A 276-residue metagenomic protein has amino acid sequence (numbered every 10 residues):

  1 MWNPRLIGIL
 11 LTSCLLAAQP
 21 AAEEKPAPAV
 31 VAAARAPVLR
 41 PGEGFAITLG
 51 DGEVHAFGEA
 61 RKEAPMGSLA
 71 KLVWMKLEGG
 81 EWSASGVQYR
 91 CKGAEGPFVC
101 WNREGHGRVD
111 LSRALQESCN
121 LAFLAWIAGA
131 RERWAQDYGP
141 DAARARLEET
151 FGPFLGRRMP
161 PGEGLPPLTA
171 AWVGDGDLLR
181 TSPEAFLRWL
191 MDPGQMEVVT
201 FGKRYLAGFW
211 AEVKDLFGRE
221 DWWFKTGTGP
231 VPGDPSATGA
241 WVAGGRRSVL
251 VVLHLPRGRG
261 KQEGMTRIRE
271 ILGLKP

Functional and structural regions predicted by a protein language model:
M1-I7: Bacterial N-terminal signal peptides that target proteins for export
I7-L15: Bacterial N-terminal signal peptides
C14-K25: Bacterial Sec-dependent signal peptides at the C-terminal "C-region" and cleavage site
A29-E59, W241-G244, V252-L253: A short, well-structured edge-of-sheet supersecondary motif
H55-L69, R108, S112, Q116 (+2 more regions): Active-site-proximal helix/loop microenvironment of the serine DD-peptidase/beta-lactamase transpeptidase fold
E63-V87, A114, F186, V251: Active-site SXXK
S83-E148, P153-R157, A171-G174: Conserved catalytic neighborhood of penicillin-recognizing serine enzymes
T181-P183, M191, E212-P276: Active-site beta-strand/loop architecture of penicillin-binding DD-peptidases
